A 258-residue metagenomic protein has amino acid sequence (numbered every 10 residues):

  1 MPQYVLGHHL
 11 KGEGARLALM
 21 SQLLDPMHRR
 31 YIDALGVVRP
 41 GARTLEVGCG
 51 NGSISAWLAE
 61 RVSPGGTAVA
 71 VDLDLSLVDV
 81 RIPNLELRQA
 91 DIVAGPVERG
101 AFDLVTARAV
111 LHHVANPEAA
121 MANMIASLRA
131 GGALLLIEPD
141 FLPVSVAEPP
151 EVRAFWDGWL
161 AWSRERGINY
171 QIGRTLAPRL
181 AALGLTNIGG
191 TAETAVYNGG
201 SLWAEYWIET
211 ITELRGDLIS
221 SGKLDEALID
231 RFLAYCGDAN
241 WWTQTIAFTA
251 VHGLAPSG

Functional and structural regions predicted by a protein language model:
P2-D25: Class I SAM-dependent methyltransferase Rossmann-like catalytic core, especially the SAM/SAH-binding loop
Q22-P40, W57: Conserved alpha-helix/loop element of class I SAM-dependent methyltransferases that forms part of the SAM/SAH-binding
L45-G95: Class I SAM-dependent methyltransferase SAM/SAH-binding core
A94-L104: A short acidic, Gly/Pro-enriched loop at the edge of an enzyme's catalytic core that lines a small-molecule cofactor
D103-E118: A short SAM/SAH-binding and catalytic strip from SAM-dependent methyltransferases
E118-A133: A short glycine-rich, Lys/Arg-flanked "PGG" loop and its adjoining helix->strand segment in the class I
A133-S201, K223: Conserved catalytic/acceptor-binding region of the Class I
A181, N187-G258: Conserved Class I S-adenosyl-L-methionine
